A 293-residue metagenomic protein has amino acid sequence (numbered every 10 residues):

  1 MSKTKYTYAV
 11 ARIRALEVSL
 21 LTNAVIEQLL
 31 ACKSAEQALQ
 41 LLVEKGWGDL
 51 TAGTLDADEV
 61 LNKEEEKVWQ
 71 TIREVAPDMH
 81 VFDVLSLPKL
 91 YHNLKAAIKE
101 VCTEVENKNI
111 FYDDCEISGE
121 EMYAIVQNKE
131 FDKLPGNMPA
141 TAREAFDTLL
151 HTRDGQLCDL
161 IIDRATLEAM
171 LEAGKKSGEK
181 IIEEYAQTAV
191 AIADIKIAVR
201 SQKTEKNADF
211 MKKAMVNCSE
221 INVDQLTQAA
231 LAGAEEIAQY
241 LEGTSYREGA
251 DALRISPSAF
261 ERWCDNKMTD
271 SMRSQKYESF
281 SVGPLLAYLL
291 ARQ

Functional and structural regions predicted by a protein language model:
M1-Q293: Extended alpha-helical surfaces
